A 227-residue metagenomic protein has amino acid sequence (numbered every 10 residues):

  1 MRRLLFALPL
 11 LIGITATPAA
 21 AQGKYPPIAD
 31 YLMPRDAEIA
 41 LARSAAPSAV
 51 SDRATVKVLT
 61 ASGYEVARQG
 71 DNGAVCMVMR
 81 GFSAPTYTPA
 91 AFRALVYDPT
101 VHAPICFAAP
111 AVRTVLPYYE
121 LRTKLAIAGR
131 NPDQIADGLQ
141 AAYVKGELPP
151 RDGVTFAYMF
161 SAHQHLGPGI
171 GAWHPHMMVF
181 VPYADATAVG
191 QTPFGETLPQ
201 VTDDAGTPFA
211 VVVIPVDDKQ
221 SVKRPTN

Functional and structural regions predicted by a protein language model:
M1-L4: Positively charged n-region of N-terminal signal peptides that target proteins for export
F6-A7, A126: General helical structural elements
A7-T15: Bacterial N-terminal signal peptides
T17-A21: Sec/Tat signal peptide C-region and signal peptidase I cleavage site
Q22-N227: Primary mode marks residue(s) on the alpha4-beta5-alpha5 output face of response regulator receiver
